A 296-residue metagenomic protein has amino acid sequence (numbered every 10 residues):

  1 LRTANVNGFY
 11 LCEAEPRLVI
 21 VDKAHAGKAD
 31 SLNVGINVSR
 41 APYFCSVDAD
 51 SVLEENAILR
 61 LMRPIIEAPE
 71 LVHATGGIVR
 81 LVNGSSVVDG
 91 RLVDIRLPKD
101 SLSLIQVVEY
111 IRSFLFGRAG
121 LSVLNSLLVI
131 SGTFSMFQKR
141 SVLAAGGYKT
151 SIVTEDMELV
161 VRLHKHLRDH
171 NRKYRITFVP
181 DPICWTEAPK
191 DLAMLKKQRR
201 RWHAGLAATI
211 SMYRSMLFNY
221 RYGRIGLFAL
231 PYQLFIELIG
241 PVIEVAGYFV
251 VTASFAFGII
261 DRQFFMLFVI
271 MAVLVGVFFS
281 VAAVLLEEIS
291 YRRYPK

Functional and structural regions predicted by a protein language model:
R2-V19, A24-N33, E55-I152, L167 (+2 more regions): Long helical/loop segments within the catalytic core of UDP-sugar-dependent glycosyltransferases, especially the large
F44: Short aromatic/hydrophobic "clamp" motif used to bind/position activated sugar donors
V47-A49: Catalytic metal- and UDP-sugar-binding loop of GT-A-like glycosyltransferases, i.e., residues flanking the conserved
E109-F114, A193-M216, V245, F249-V250 (+1 more regions): Catalytic core of nucleotide-sugar-dependent glycosyltransferases
S141-A144, I152-T177: A short, conserved alpha-helix in the catalytic core of glycosyltransferases
Y174-M194: Active-site donor/metal-binding and catalytic loop motifs of nucleotide-sugar-dependent glycosylation enzymes
R221-I236: Membrane-water interface at loop-to-transmembrane-helix junctions
Y232-K296: Membrane-embedded multi-pass helical conduit in multi-pass membrane proteins, especially envelope-biosynthetic
